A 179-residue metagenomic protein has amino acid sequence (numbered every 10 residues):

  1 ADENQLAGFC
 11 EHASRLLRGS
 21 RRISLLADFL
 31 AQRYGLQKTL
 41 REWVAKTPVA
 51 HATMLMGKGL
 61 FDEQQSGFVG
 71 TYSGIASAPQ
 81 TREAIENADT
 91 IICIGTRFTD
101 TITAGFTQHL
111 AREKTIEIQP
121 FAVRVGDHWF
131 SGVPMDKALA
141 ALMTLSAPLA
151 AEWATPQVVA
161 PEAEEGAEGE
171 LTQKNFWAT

Functional and structural regions predicted by a protein language model:
A1, A7-E11, R15, S20 (+1 more regions): Phosphate/pyrophosphate-binding active-site segments
E3-A7, R33, T71-G74, Q173: A conditional alpha-helix N-cap/helix-loop micro-motif detector
A27-I118: Glycine-rich, anion-gripping cofactor-binding loops and their flanking helix/strand elements in enzyme active sites
